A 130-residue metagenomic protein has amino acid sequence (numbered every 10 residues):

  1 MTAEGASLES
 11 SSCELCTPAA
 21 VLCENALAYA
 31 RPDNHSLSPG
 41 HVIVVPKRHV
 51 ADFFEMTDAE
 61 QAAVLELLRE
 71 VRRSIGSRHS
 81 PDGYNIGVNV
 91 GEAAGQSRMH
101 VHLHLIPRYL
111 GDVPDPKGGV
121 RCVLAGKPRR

Functional and structural regions predicted by a protein language model:
M1-R130: HIT superfamily nucleotide-processing domains
